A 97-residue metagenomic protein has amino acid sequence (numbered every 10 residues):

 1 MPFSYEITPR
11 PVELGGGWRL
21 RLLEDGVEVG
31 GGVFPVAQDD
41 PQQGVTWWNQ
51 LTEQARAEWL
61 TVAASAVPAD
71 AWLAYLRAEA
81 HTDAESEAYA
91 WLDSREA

Functional and structural regions predicted by a protein language model:
P2-A97: Alpha-helical propensity feature that highlights long, continuous alpha-helices across diverse contexts
